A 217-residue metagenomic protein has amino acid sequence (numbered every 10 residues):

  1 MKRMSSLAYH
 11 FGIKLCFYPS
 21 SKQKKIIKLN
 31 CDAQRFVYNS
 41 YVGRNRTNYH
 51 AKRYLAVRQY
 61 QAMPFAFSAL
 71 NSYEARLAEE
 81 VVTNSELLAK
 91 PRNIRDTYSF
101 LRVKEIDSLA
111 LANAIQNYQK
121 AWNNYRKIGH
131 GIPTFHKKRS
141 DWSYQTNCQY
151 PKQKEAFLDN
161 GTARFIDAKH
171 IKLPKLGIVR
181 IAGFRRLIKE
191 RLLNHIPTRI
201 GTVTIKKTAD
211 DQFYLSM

Functional and structural regions predicted by a protein language model:
M1-M217: Nucleic-acid substrate recognition interfaces
